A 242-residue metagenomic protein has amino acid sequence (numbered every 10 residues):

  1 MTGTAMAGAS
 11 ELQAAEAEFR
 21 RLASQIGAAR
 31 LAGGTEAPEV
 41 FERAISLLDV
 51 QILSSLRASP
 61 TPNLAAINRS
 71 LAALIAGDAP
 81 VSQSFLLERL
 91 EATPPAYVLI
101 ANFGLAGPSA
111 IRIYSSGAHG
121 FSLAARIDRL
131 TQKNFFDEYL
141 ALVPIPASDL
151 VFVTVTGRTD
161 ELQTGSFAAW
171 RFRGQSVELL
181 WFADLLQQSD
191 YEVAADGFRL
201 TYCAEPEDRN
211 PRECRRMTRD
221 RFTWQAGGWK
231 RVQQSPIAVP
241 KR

Functional and structural regions predicted by a protein language model:
G3-P60, G157-R242: Acidic, small-residue rich beta-repeat scaffolds with periodic aromatic anchors
M6-K133: Terminal domain-start segments
R69-L71, R126, T154-R158, L186: Short low-complexity stretches enriched in small and charged residues
S82-P94, E138-S148, Y191-A194: Structural signature of eukaryotic scaffold interfaces centered on beta-propeller domains
P95-A96, S109, S148-L150, G165-F167: Short, surface-exposed beta-edge/turn micro-motifs
Y97-A101, D149-V155, D196-Y202: A short hydrophobic beta-strand element
Y114-Y139, A168-Y191: Extracellular C-terminal loop/segment signatures of secreted glycoproteins
F136-I145, F152-V155, T159-E161: Contiguous hydrophobic, core-forming segments of folded domains
